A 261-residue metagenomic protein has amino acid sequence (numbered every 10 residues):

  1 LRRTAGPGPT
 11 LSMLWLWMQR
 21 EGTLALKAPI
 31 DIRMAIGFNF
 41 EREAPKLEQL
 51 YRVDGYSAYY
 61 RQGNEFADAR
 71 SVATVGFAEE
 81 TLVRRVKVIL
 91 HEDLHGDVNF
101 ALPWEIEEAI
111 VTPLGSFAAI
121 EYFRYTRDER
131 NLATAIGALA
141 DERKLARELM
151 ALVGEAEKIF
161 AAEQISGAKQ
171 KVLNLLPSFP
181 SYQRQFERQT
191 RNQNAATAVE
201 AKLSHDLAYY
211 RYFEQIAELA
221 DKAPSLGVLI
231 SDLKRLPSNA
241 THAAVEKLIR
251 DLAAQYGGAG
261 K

Functional and structural regions predicted by a protein language model:
L1-R143, L149: Acidic/His-rich structured neighborhood in mature extracellular/periplasmic domains
M150-K261: Pan-zinc metallopeptidase signature
